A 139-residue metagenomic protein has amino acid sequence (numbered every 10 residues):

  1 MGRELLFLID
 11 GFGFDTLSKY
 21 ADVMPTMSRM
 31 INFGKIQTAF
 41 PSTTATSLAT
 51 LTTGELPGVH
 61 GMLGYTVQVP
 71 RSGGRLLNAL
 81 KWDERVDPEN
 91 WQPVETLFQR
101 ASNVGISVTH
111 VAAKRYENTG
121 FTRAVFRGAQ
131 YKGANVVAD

Functional and structural regions predicted by a protein language model:
G2-F14, L51, A101: Beta-strand elements within well-structured catalytic alpha/beta cores of enzymes that handle phosphate/sulfate esters
K19-F33, A39-D139: His/Asp/Glu-rich, glycine-adjacent segments that coordinate divalent cations and/or stabilize oxyanion chemistry on
